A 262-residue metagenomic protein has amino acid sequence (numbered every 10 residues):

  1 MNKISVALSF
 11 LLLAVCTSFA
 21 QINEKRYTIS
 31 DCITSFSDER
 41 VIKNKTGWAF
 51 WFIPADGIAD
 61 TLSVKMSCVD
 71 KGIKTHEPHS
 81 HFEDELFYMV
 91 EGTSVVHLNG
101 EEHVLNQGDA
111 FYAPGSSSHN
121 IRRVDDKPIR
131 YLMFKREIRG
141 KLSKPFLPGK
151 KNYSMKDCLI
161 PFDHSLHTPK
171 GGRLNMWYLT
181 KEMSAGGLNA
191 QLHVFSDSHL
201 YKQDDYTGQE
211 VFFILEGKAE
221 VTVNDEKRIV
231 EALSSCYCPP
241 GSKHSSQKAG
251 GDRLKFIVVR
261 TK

Functional and structural regions predicted by a protein language model:
M1-I22: Bacterial Sec-dependent N-terminal signal peptides
F19-L62, G140-N189: A short, N-terminal "cap"/entry segment at the start of jelly-roll beta-barrel domains of the cupin/DSBH fold
F50, K65-S80, N189-Y206: Conserved short histidine dyad/triad with adjacent acidic residue
A59, G115-G140, P240-K262: Ligand-binding loop in jelly-roll beta-barrel domains
C68-V69, S80-V96, V194-S196, Y206-E220: Short, conserved beta-strand element in jelly-roll/cupin
I73, T93-V95, S118, P128 (+4 more regions): Structural motif
L86, G92-P145: Extended, hydrophobic interaction surfaces within ordered domains
E101-G115, D225-P240: Short acidic-glycine-tyrosine-enriched beta hairpin
